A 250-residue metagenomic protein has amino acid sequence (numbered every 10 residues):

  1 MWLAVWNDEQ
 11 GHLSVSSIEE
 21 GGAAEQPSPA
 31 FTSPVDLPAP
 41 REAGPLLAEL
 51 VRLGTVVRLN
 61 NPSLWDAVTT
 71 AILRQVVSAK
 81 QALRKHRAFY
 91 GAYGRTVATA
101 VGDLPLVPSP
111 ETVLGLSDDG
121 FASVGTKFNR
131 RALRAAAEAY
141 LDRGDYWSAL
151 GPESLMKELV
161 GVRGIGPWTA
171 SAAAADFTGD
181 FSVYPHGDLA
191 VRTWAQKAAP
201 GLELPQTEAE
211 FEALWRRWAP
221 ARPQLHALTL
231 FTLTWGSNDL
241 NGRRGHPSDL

Functional and structural regions predicted by a protein language model:
M1-L250: HhH-family (HhH-GPD) DNA N-glycosylase catalytic core used in base-excision repair
